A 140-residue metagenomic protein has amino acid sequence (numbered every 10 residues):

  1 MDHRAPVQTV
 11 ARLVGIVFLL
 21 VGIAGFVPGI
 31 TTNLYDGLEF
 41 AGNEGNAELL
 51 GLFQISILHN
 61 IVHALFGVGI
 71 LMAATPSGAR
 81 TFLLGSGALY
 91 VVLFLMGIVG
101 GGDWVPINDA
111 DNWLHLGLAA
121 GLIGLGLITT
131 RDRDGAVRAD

Functional and structural regions predicted by a protein language model:
M1-D140: Membrane-interface extramembranous regions
